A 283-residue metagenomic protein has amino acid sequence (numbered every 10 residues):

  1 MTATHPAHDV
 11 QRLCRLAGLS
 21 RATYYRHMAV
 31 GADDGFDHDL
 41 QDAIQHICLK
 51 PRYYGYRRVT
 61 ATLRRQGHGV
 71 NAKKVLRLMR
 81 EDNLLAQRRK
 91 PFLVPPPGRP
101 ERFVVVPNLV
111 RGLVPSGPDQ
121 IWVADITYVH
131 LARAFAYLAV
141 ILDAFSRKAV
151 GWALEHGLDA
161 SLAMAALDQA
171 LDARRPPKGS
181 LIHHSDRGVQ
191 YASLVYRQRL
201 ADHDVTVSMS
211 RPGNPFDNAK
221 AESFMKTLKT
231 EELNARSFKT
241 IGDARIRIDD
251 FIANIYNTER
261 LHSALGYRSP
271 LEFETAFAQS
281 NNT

Functional and structural regions predicted by a protein language model:
M1-T283: Charged DNA-binding/catalytic regions of mobile-element recombinases
